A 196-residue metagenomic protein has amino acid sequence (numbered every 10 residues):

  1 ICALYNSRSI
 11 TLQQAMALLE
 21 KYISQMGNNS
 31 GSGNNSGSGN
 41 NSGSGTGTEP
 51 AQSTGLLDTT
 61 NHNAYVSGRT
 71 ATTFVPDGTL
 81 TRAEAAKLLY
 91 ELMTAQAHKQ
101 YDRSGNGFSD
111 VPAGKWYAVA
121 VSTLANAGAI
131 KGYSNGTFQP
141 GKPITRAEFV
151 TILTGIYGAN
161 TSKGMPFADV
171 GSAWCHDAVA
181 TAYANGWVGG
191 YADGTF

Functional and structural regions predicted by a protein language model:
I1-G27: Beta-rich interaction/scaffold domains
S24-A118, N126-V150, T154-D177, A184-F196: Feature responds to low-complexity, polar/acidic, surface-exposed segments characteristic of secreted/exported proteins
